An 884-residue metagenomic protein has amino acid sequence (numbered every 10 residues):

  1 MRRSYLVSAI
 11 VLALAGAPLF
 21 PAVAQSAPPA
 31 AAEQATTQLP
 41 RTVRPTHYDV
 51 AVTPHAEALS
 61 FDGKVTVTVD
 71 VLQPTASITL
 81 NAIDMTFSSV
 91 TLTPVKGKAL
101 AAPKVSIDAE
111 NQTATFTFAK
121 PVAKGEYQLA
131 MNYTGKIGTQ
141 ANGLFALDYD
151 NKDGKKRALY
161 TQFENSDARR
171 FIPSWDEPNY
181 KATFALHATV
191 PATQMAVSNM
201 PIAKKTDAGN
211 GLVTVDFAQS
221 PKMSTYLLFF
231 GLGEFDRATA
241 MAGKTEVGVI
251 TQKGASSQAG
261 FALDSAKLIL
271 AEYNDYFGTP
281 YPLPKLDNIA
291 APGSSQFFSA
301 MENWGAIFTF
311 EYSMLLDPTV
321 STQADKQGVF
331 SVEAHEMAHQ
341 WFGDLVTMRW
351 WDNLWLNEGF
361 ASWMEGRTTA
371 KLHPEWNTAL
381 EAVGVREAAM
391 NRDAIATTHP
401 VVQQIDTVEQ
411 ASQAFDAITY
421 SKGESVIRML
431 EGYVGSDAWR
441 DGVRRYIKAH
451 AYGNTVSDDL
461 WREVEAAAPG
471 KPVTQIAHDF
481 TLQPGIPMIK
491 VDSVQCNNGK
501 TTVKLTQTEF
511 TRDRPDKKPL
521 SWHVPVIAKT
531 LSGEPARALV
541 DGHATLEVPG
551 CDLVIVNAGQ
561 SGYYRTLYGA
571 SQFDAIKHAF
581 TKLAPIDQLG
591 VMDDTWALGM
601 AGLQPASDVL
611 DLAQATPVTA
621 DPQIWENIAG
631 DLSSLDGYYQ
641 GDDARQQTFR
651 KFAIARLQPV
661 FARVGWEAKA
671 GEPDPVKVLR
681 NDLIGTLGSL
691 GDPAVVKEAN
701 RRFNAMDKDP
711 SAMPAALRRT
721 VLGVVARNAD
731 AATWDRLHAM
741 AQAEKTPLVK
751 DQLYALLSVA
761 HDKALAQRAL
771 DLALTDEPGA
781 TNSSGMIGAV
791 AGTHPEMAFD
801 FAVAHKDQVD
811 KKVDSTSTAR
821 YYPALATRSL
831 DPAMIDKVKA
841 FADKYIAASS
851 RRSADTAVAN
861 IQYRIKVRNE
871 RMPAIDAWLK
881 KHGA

Functional and structural regions predicted by a protein language model:
M1-A24: Gram-negative bacterial Sec-dependent N-terminal signal peptides
A24-D62, G97, D153-A158, D176-P178 (+1 more regions): N-terminal, polar/Ser/Thr-rich
T66-M85, A185-P191, K504-T506, F510-I527: Surface-exposed beta-strand/loop patches in extracellular or lumenal glycoproteins
V67, F87, E110, A158 (+8 more regions): Hydrophobic alpha-helical and helix-loop surface patches within well-folded domains that function as non-catalytic
T68, N132-F235, Q258-F261, Q404 (+3 more regions): Extended, low-hydrophobicity, Ser/Thr/Pro/Gly-biased non-transmembrane segments
D84-N151, P173-D176, G209-G211, H543-P549: A surface-exposed beta-strand-loop module
S88-T93, V473-T474, P484-N557: Beta-strand-rich binding/interaction modules
R386-E387, G499, P515-D516, K529-A538 (+1 more regions): Long, ordered, helix-rich scaffold segments
